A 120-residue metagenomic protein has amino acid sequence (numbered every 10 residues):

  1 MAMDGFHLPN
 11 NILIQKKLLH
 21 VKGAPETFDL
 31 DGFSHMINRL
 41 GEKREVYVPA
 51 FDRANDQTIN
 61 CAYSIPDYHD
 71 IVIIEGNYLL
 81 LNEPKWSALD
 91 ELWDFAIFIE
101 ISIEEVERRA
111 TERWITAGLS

Functional and structural regions predicted by a protein language model:
M1, G5-N11, L30, E83-P84 (+2 more regions): N-terminal, helix-rich and Lys/Arg-enriched segments in bacterial and organellar proteins
A2, L8-Q57, S64, I71: Conserved nucleotide-sensing/catalytic segment adjacent to the nucleotide-binding pocket in NTP-handling enzymes
M36-L40, E112-A117: Conserved AAA+ ATPase "sensor/coupling" helix adjacent to the nucleotide-binding pocket
I59-W114: ATP-dependent NMP and nucleoside kinases share a basic, alpha-helical "lid"
